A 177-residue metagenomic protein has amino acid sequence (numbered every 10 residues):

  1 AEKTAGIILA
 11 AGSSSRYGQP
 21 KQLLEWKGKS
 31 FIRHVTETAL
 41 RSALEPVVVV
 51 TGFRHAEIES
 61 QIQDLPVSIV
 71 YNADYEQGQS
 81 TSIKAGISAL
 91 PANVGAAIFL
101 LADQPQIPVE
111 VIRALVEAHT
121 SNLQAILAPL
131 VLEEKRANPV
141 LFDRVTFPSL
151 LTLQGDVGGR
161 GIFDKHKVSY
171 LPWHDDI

Functional and structural regions predicted by a protein language model:
A1-G6, P148, T152-I177: Conserved alpha/beta core of the MobA/IspD/sugar-nucleotide pyrophosphorylase nucleotidyltransferase superfamily
E2-T51, A56-I58: N-terminal glycine-rich phosphate-binding loop and ensuing alpha1 helix
G12-S14, R54, Y75, A102-P105: Short glycine-rich anion-binding loops that position phosphate/pyrophosphate groups of nucleotides and phosphorylated
W26, V70-N72, P129, L171-W173: Hydrophobic residues at beta-strand termini and immediately following loops that shape nucleotide-binding pockets
R33-A96, E110: Conserved N-terminal catalytic core of the sugar/cofactor nucleotidyltransferase
I58-I62, L115, L150: Hydrophobic packing residues within well-ordered alpha-helices of enzyme cores
E76-R144, P148: Conserved beta-loop-beta/alpha segment of the NTase-like Rossmann-fold superfamily that binds/positions NTPs
